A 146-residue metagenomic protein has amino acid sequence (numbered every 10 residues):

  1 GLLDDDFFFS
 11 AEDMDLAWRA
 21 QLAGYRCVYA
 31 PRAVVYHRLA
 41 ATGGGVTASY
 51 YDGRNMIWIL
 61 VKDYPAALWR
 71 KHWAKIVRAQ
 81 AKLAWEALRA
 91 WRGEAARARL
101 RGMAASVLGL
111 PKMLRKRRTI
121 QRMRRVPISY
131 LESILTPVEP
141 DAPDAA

Functional and structural regions predicted by a protein language model:
G1-V34: A short, conserved alpha-helix in the catalytic core of glycosyltransferases
D4-D5, P65, Q121: Generic structural signal for alpha-helix starts
D13-M14, L22, K82-E86, T136-P140: Catalytic-site signature of metal-activated, phosphate-bearing donor transferases, centered on the GT-A/GT-A-like
L22-L114: Active-site-adjacent helix/loop segment of glycosyltransferases that harbors family-specific signature motifs
L100-A146: Membrane-interface aromatic/basic loop that binds lipid-linked glycans or pyrophosphate carriers, typified by
